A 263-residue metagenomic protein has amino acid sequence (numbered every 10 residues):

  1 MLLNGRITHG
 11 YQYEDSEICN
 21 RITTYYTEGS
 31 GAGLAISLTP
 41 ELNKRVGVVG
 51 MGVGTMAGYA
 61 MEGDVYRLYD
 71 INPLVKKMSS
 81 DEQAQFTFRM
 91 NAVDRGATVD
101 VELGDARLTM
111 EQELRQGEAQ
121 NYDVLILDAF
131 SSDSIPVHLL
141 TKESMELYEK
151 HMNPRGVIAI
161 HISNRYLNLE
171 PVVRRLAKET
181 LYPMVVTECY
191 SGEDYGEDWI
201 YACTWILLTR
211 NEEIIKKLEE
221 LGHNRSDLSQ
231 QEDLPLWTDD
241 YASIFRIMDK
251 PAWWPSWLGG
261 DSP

Functional and structural regions predicted by a protein language model:
M1-V101, A106-T109, R115-G117, I135-P136 (+5 more regions): Class I S-adenosylmethionine
V46, L125, I158: Receiver (REC) domain switch-region micro-motif
M51, A129, I162: Glycine-rich, N-terminal phosphate-binding loop of Rossmann-like dinucleotide-binding domains
Q120-D128: Short SAM/SAH-binding signature in class I
S131-S132, S163-L167: Short "lid" loop at the C-terminus of a central beta-strand within the Rossmann-like core of SAM-dependent
S132-L140: Glycine/threonine-rich flexible loop motifs
L140-P154: A short glycine-rich, Lys/Arg-flanked "PGG" loop and its adjoining helix->strand segment in the class I
R155-I162: Conserved beta-strand signature within the Rossmann-like core of class I S-adenosyl-L-methionine
